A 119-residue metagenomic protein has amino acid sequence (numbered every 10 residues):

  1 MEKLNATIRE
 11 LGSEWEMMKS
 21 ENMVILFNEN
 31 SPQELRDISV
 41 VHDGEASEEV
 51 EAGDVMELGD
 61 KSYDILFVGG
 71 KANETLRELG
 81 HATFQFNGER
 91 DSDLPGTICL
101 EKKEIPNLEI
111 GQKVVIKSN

Functional and structural regions predicted by a protein language model:
M1-I38, Q112-K113, K117-S118: N-terminal disorder-to-order initiation segments that are Gly/Lys/Arg-biased and fold into the first beta/loop/alpha
I25-L26, G88-N119: Helix-rich interaction surfaces within compact, conserved domain-sized segments that mediate assembly or partner
E34-A46, D91-L100: Short, structured beta-strand/loop micro-motifs enriched in basic residues and often containing a Trp
E48-E51, M56-E57, L108: Short, well-ordered loop/turn sites that connect or cap secondary structure elements
G53-G59, V114-K117: Short conserved beta-strand and strand-loop elements enriched in small hydrophobics with frequent Asp/Gly
K61-S62, V68-E74: Short, conserved beta-turn/loop elements at beta-strand boundaries and strand-helix junctions
A72-T83: Short, solvent-exposed secondary-structure boundary/capping segments
